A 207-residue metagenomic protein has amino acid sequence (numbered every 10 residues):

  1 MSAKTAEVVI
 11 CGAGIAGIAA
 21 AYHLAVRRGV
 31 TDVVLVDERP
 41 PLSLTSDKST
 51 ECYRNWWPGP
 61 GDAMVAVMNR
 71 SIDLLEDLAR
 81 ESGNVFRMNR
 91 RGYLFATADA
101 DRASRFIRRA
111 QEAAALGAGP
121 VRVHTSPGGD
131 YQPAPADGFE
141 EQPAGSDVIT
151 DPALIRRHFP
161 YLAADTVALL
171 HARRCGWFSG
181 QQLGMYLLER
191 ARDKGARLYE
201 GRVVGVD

Functional and structural regions predicted by a protein language model:
S2-A16, V34: Beta1/beta-strand and adjacent pyrophosphate-binding region of the FAD-binding site in flavoprotein oxidoreductases
A16, P41, V204: Conserved Rossmann-like nucleotide-cofactor binding loop
A21, A25-V26, R190: Gly/Ala-rich phosphate-binding loop of Rossmann-like dinucleotide-binding domains, activating on the conserved
A25-D47: Glycine-rich FAD pyrophosphate-binding loop
T45-E51, P160-L162: Short, flexible, mixed-charge acidic loops at enzyme active sites
E51-L154, H158: Dinucleotide-binding Rossmann-like beta1-alpha1 core, especially the glycine-rich loop that anchors the ADP
A163, L169-D207: Helical element adjacent to the flavin cofactor pocket in flavoenzyme catalytic cores
